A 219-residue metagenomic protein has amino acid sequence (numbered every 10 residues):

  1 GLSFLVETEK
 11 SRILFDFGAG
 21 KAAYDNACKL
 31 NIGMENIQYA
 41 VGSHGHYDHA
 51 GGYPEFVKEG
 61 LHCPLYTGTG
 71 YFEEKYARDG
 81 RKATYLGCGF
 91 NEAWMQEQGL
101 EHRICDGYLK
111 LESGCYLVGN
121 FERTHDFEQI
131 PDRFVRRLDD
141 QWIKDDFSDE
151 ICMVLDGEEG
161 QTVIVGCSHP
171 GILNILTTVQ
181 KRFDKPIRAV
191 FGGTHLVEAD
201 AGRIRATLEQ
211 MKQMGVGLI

Functional and structural regions predicted by a protein language model:
G1-L30, D146-I164: Conserved beta-strand hairpin/beta-sheet module of binuclear metal-dependent hydrolase folds, prominently
K10-Y39, Q129, F134-R136, I172-L173 (+1 more regions): Pre-active-site segment of Zn-dependent metallo-hydrolases
F17-G20, G45, T69-Y71, C115 (+3 more regions): Active-site metal-binding loops of divalent metal-dependent hydrolases
A22-T67, F72, F183-A189: Active-site metal-binding motif and surrounding structural segment of the metallo-beta-lactamase
G45-H49, P64, I143-C152, D156-I219: Cap/insert and terminal regions of metallo-dependent hydrolase folds
H62-D106: Hydrophobic alpha-helical segments and helix pairs
R81-F90, M95, G107-E158: Active-site-proximal loop/helix segment associated with metal-binding centers of metalloenzymes
